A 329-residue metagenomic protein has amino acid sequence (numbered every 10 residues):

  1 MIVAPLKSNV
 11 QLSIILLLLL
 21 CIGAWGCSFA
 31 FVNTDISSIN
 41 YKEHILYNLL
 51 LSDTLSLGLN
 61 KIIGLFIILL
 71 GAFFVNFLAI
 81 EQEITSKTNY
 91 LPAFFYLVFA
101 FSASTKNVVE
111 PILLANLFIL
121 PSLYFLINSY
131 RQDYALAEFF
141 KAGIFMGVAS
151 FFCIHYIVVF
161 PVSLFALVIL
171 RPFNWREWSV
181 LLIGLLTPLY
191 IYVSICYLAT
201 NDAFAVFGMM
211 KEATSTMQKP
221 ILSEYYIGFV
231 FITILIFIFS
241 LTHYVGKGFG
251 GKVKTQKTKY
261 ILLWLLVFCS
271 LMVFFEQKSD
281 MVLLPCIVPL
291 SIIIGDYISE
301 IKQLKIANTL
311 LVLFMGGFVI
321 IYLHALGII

Functional and structural regions predicted by a protein language model:
N40-L55, A205-I227, S240-H243: Juxtamembrane membrane-water interface segments that cap and precede transmembrane helices
L57, F94-L113, F125: Aromatic- and kink-enriched transmembrane "portal" helix at the membrane-lumen/periplasm boundary that abuts
F66-Q82: Transmembrane-helix motifs of polytopic, lipid-linked glycan transferases
A79-F99, L117: Transmembrane-helix signature of polytopic, membrane-embedded enzymes that assemble or transfer cell-envelope glycans
S122-A137: Membrane-interface transmembrane helices that cradle and orient dolichyl/undecaprenyl
E138-I154, C269-S270: Membrane-interface alpha helices of multi-pass inner-membrane proteins
V159-I183: Perimembrane helix-loop-helix junctions
V245-K302: Membrane-water interface signatures at transmembrane helix termini and the short loops that connect adjacent helices
